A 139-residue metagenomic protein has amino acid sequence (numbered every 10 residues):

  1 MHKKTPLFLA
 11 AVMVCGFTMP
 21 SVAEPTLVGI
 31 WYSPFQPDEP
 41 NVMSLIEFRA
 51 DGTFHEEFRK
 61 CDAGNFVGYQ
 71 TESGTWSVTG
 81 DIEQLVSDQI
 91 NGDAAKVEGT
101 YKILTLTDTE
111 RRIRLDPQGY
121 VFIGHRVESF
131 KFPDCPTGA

Functional and structural regions predicted by a protein language model:
M1-F8: Bacterial N-terminal signal peptides that target proteins for export
F8-L9, K131: Intrinsically disordered, low-complexity segments enriched in polar/charged small residues
L9-G16: Bacterial N-terminal signal peptides
P20-A139: Lipid interaction determinants
